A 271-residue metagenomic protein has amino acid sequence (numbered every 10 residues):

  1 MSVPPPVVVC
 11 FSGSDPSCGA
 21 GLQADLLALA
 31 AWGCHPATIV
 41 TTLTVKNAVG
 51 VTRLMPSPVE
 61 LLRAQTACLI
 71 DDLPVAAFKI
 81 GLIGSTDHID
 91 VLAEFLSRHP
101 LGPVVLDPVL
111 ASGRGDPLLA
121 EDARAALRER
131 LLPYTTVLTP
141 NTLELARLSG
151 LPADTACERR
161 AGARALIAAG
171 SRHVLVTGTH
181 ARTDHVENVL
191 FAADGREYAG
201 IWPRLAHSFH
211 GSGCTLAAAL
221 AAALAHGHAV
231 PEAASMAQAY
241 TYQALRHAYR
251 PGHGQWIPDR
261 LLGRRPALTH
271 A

Functional and structural regions predicted by a protein language model:
S2-C10, L26-R114, R264-R265: Conserved N-terminal subdomain of the carbohydrate kinase-like
P5, P56, P231-A271: Charged C-terminal helix
F11-S17, E197-H210: Short pre-catalytic strand/loop immediately N-terminal to key active-site residues, enriched for Gly-Thr
A28, A146-R147, H207-V230: Short, small-residue alpha-helix embedded
G33-A37, R196-Y198, A223-A237: Phosphate-handling active-site elements
R53-L61, G115-L132: Conserved phosphate-binding/catalytic loop of the ribokinase/pfkB sugar-kinase fold
E121-E197: Conserved phosphate/ATP/ADP-binding segment of small-molecule kinases
